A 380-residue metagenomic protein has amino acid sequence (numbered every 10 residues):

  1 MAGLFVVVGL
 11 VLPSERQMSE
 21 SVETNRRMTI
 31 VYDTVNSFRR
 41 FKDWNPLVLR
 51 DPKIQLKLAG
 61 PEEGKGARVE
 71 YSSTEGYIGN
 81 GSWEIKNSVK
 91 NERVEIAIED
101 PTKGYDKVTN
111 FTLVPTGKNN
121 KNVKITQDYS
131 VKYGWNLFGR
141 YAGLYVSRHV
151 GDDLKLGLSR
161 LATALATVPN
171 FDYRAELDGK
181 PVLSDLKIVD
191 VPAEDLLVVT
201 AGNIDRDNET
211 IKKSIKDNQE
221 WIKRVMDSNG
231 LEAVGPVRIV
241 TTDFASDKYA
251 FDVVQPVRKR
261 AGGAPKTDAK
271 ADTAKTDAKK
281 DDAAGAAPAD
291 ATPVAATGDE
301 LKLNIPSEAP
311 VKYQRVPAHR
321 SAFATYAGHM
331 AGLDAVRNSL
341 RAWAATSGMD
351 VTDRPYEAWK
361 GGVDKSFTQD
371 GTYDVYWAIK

Functional and structural regions predicted by a protein language model:
M1-Q55, W221, W343: Hydrophobic ligand-binding cavity/cleft-lining segments
T29-I30, R39-K42, E92-V94, K103 (+2 more regions): Primarily extracytoplasmic ectodomains and periplasmic/lumenal surface modules that are beta-strand-rich
R40-S82, V237-R238, G361: Short beta-edge strand/loop motif at the mouth of beta-sheet-based domains
G66-E75, E95-P101, T241-T242, Y326: Short beta-strand segments that buttress and anchor functional surface loops
G81, K107-T112, N119-K380: A solvent-exposed interaction/effector surface
V89-R93, K118: Short, conserved beta-turn/loop elements at beta-strand boundaries and strand-helix junctions
